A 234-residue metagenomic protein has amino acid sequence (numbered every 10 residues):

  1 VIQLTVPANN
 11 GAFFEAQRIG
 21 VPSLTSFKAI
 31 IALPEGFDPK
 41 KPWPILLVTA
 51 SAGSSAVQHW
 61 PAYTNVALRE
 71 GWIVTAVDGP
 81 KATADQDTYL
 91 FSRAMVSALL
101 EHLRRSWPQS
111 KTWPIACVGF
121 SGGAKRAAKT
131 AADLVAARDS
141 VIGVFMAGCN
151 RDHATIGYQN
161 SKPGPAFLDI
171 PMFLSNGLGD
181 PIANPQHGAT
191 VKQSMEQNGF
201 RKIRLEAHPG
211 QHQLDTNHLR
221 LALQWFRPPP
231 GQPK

Functional and structural regions predicted by a protein language model:
V1-W43, G122, A128-A136, T190-Q193 (+3 more regions): A domain-start/cap signature at the N-terminus of enzymes
E35-P42, D85-G122, V135: Gly/Ser-rich "nucleophile elbow"/oxyanion-hole loop immediately N-terminal to the catalytic nucleophile in hydrolases
P42-P44, W72, I142, I170-P171: Alpha/beta-hydrolase fold active-site loops
P44-S51, G148, N176: The conserved beta1-alpha1 loop
I45, S51-A98: Active-site machinery of serine-nucleophile hydrolases
S54, W113-A166: Primarily recognizes the serine-hydrolase "nucleophile elbow" in alpha/beta-hydrolase and SGNH/GDSL folds
A166-M172, R201: Short, proline-enriched alpha-helix->beta-strand connector loops that line the catalytic pocket of alpha/beta-hydrolase
S175, P181, P185-K234: C-terminal catalytic histidine-bearing segment of alpha/beta-hydrolase fold enzymes
